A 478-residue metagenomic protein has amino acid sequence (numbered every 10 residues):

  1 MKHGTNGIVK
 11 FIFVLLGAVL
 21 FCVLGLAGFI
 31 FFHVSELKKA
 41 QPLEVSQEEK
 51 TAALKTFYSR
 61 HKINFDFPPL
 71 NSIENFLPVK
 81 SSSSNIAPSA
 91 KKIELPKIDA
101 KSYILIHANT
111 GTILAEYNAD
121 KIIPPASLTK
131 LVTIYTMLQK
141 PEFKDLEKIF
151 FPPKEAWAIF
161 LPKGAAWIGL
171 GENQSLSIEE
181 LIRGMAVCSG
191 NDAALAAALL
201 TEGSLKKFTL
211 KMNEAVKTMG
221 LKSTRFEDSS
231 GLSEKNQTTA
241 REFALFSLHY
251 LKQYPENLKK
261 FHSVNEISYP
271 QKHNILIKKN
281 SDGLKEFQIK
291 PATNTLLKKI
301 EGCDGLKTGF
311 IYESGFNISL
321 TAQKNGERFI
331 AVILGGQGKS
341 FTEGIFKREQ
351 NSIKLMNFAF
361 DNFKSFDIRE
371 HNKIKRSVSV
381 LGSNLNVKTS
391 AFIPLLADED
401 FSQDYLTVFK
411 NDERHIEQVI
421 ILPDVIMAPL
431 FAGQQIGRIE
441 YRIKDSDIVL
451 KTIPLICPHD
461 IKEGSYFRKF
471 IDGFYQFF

Functional and structural regions predicted by a protein language model:
K2-L20: N-terminal Sec-pathway targeting helices
K10-V14, E179, K259: Alpha-helical transmembrane segments of integral membrane proteins
V19-C22, I86: Intrinsically disordered, Ser/Thr-rich regulatory regions of eukaryotic membrane-trafficking proteins
V23-A40: Membrane-interface motif at the C-terminal end of an N-terminal transmembrane signal
F29, H33, L221-K222, E234-Q237 (+1 more regions): Domain-terminus/edge residues, biased toward the C-terminal soluble/receptor-binding domains of extracytoplasmic
S35-P255: Active-site-adjacent loops and short helices of periplasmic peptidoglycan-processing enzymes
